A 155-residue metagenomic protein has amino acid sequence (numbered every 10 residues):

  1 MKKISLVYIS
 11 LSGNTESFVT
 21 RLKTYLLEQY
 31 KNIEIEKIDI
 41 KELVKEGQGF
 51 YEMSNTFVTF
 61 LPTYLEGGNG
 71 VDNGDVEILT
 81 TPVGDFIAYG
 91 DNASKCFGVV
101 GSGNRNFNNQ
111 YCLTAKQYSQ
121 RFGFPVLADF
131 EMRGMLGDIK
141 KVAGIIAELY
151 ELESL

Functional and structural regions predicted by a protein language model:
M1-V76, T80: N-terminal beta1-alpha1-beta2 submodule of the flavodoxin-like/Rossmannoid cofactor-binding fold
M53-L155: FMN-binding flavodoxin-like domain, especially the glycine-rich phosphate-binding loop
